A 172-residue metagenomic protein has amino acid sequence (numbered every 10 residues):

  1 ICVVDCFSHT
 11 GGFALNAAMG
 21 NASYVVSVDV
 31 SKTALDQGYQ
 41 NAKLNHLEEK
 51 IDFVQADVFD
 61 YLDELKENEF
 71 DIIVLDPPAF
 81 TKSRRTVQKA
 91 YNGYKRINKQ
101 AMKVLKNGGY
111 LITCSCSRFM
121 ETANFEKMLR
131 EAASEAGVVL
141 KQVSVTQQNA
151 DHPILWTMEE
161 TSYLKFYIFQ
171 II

Functional and structural regions predicted by a protein language model:
I1-F7: Conserved class I S-adenosyl-L-methionine
T10-S23: Conserved SAM-binding loop of SAM-dependent methyltransferases across substrates and taxa, primarily the Class I
N21, K43-E48, S134-V139: Short helix-capping segments at alpha-helix termini
Y24-D29: Conserved SAM-binding motif I beta-strand of class I
T33-V74: S-adenosyl-L-methionine
L47, L105-N107: Helix-to-beta-strand junctions that scaffold the AdoMet/dcAdoMet cofactor pocket in Class I SAM-dependent enzymes
E69, Y110-I172: C-terminal catalytic and target-recognition region of SAM-dependent MTase-like enzymes, primarily methyltransferases
D71-Q100: Mobile active-site "lid"/loop adjacent to the S-adenosyl-L-methionine
